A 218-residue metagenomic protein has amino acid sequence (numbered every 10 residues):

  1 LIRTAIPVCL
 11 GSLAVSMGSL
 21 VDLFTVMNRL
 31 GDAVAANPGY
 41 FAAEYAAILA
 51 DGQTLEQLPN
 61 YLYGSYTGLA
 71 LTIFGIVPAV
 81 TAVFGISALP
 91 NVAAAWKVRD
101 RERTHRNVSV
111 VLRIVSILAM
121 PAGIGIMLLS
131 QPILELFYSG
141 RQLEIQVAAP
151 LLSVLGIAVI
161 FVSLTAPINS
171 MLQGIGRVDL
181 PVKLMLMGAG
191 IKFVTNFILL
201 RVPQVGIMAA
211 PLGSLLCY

Functional and structural regions predicted by a protein language model:
L1-V21, T25, T72, I76 (+6 more regions): Hydrophobic faces of transmembrane alpha-helices in multi-pass small-molecule transporters and flippases across diverse
G39-L55, P59-T81, R113-I117: Alpha-helical transmembrane segments of polytopic membrane transporters and translocases
T81-V98, N169: Helix-loop junctions and terminal segments of transmembrane helices in multi-pass membrane transport/translocation
W96-R99, G176, P203-V205: Membrane-helix interface residues
S109, M127-V159: Interfacial segments at transmembrane-helix termini and the short loops linking adjacent helices
V110, G123, P132, V159 (+2 more regions): Residue-level recognition of pore/gate-forming positions within transmembrane alpha-helices of multi-pass
I157-M187: Membrane-interface junctions at transmembrane-helix termini in multi-pass inner-membrane proteins
D179, A189-Y218: Membrane-interface helix-loop junctions in multi-pass transport and translocation proteins
